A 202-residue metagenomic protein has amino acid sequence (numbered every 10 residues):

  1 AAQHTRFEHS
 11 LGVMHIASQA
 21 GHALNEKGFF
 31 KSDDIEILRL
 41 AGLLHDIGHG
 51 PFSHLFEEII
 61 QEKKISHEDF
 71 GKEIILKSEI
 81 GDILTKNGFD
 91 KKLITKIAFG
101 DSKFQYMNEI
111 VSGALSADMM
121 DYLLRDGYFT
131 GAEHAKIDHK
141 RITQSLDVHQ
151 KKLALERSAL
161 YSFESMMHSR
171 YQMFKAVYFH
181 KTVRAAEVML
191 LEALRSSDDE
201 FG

Functional and structural regions predicted by a protein language model:
A1-L40, G48-G202: Sequence-structural signature of the catalytic-core scaffold of metal-dependent phosphohydrolases that act on
